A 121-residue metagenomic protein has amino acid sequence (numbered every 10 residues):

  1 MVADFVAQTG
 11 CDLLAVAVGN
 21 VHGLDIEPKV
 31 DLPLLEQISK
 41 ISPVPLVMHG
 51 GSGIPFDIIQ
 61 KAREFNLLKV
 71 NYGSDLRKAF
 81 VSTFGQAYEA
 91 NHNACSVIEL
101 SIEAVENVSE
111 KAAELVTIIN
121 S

Functional and structural regions predicted by a protein language model:
M1, V47-H49, S101-E103: Active-site mouth loops of central-metabolism enzymes
M1-S42, F56-F65, Y72, K78 (+2 more regions): Alpha/beta enzyme core
P45-F56: Glycine-rich beta-to-alpha transition loops that act as phosphate-gripper elements at the mouths of alpha/beta enzyme
V47, K69-Y72: Short hydrophobic alpha-helical runs that function as membrane-insertion/retention elements
A87-S121: Extended, intrinsically disordered, low-complexity segments
